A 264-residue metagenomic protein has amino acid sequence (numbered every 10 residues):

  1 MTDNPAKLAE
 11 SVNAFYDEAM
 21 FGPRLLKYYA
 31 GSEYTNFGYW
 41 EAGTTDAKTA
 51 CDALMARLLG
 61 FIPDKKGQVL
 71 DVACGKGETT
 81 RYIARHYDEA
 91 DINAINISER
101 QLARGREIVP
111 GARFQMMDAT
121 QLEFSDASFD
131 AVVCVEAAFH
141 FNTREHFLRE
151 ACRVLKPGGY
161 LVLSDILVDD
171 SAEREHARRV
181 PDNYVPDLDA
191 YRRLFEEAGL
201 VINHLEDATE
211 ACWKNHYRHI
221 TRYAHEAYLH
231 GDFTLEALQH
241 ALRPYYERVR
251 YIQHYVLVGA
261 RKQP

Functional and structural regions predicted by a protein language model:
M1-K27: N-terminal auxiliary segments of SAM/dcSAM-dependent transferases
K48-K65: Conserved alpha-helix/loop element of class I SAM-dependent methyltransferases that forms part of the SAM/SAH-binding
L70-Q121: Class I SAM-dependent methyltransferase SAM/SAH-binding core
T120-V132: A short acidic, Gly/Pro-enriched loop at the edge of an enzyme's catalytic core that lines a small-molecule cofactor
E145-Y160: A short glycine-rich, Lys/Arg-flanked "PGG" loop and its adjoining helix->strand segment in the class I
L163-N183: Short, glycine-/aromatic-enriched active-site segment of Class I SAM-dependent methyltransferases
N183-G199: Short alpha-helix
E206-P264: Conserved Class I S-adenosyl-L-methionine
